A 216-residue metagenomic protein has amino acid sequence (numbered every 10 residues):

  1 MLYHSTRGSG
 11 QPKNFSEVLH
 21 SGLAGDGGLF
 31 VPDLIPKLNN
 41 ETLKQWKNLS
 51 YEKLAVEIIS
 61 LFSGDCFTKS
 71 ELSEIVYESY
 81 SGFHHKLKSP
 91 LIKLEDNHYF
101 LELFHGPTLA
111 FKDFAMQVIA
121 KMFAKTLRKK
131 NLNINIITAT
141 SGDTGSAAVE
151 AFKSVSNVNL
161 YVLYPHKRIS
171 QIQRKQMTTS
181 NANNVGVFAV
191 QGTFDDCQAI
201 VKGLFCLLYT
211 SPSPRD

Functional and structural regions predicted by a protein language model:
M1-D26: Charged, compositionally biased N-terminal leader segments and the immediate start of the first structured element
G22, F62, T126, V155 (+1 more regions): Change "in soluble alpha/beta enzymes" to "in soluble alpha/beta proteins
D26, D96-N97, N131-I134, V155-L160 (+1 more regions): Short coil/turn connectors at secondary-structure junctions
G28-L109, N181-L208: Small-residue-rich anion-binding loops in enzyme active sites
Y99-A151: Well-ordered mid-protein domain cores that form the structural environment of catalytic cofactors
A139-S141, L163-P165, G192: Cofactor-binding loop segments of dinucleotide-utilizing enzymes, especially the Rossmann-like FAD- and NAD(P)+-binding
S146-F188: Active-site-proximal loop->helix
Y209-D216: Conserved small/polar residues in nucleotide/adenosyl-binding loops
